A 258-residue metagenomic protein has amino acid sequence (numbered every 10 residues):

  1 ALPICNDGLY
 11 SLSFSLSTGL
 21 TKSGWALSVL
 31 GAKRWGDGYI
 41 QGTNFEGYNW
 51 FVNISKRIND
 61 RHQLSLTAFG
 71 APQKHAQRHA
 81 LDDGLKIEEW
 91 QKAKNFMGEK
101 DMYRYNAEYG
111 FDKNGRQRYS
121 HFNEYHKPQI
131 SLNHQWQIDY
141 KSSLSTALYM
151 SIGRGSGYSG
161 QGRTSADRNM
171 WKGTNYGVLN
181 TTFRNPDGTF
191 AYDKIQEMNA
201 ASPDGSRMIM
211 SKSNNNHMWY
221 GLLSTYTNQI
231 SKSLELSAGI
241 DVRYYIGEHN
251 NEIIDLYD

Functional and structural regions predicted by a protein language model:
A1-F51, I58-Q63: Outer-membrane beta-barrel translocator/receptor signature
I4-N6, L20, K33-D37, G70-K74 (+2 more regions): Transmembrane beta-strands of outer-membrane beta-barrel pores
Y10-F14, Y48-V52, A68, H126-L132 (+1 more regions): Hydrophobic, lipid-facing positions within transmembrane beta-strands of outer-membrane proteins
T18-L20, K56-I58, W136-I138, N228-Q229: Residue-level signature of outer-membrane beta-barrel architecture
T21-S23, D60, Y140, K232 (+1 more regions): Short coil turns and loop connectors of transmembrane beta-barrels in diderm outer membranes and organellar homologs
W25-V29, L64-L66, L144-L148, L236-I240: Transmembrane beta-strands of outer-membrane beta-barrel proteins
Q63-S131, Y158-S211: Acidic/polar loop-and-plug regions of large Gram-negative outer-membrane beta-barrel proteins
N114-S159, S206-S237, E248-H249: Outer-membrane beta-barrel transmembrane strands
